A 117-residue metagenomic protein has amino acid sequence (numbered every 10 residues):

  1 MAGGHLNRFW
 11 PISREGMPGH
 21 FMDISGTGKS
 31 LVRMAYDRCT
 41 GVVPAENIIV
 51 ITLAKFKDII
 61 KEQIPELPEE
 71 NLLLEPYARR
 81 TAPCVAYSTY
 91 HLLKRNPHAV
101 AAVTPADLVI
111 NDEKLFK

Functional and structural regions predicted by a protein language model:
M1-E15: N-terminal nucleotide-binding beta1-loop-alpha1 segment
R8-P11, G26-P105, I110-L115: Conserved N-terminal catalytic core of the sugar/cofactor nucleotidyltransferase
